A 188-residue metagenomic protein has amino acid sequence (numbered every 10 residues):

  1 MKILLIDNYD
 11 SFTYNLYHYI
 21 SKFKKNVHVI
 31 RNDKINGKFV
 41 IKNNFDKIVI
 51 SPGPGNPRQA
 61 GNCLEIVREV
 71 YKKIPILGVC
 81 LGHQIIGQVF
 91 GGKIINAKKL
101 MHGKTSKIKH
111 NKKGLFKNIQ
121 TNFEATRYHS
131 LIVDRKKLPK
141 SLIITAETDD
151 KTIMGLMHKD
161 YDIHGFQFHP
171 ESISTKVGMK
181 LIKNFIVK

Functional and structural regions predicted by a protein language model:
M1-L4, D162: Extreme N-terminal starter segment of soluble prokaryotic enzymes
I3, V29-R31, N36, K47-I50 (+3 more regions): A generic "structured core" feature
I3-I20, I30-N32: N-terminal beta1-alpha1 ligand-phosphate binding loop
K24-H28: A generic structural motif
I35-N44, K137: Short amphipathic alpha-helix with an adjacent loop that forms part of the alpha/beta core around
F45-N118, E124, I182-K183: Cysteine-nucleophile active-site neighborhood
G114-D160: Catalytic beta-strand/loop cores that center a nucleophilic Ser/Cys/Thr and support acyl-enzyme chemistry
P170-K188: Acyltransferase
